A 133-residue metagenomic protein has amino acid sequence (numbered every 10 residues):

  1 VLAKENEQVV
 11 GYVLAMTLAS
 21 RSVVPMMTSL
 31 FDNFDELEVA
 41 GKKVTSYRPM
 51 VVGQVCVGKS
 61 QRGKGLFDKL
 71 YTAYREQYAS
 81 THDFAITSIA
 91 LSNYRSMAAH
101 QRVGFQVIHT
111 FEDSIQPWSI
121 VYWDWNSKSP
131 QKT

Functional and structural regions predicted by a protein language model:
V1-L2, Y12, Q54, W118-I120: Short hydrophobic/aromatic beta-strand element in the GNAT-like acyltransferase core that lines or flanks the acyl-donor
V1-V13, T28-F31: Conserved beta-hairpin
L14-Q54: Conserved acyl-donor/pantetheine-binding loop and adjacent beta-alpha core of acyl/acetyltransferases and related
R48-V52, Q77-L91: Conserved GNAT acetyl-CoA-binding A-motif
Q54-V57, R62-Q77, A98, R102: Conserved acetyl-CoA-binding loop-helix of GNAT-fold acetyltransferases
S88, Q101-I120: Conserved catalytic-core motifs of GNAT/GCN5-like acyltransferases
Y94-R95, Q116: Short alpha-helical
D113-T133: C-terminal "cap" of GNAT-fold acetyltransferases
